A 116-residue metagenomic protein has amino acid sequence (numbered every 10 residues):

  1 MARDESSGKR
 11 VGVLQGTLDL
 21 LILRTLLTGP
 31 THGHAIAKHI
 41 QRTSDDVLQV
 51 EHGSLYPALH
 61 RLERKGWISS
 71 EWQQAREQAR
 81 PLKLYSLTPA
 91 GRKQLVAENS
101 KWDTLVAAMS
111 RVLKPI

Functional and structural regions predicted by a protein language model:
M1-V11: Short, Lys/Arg-enriched N-terminal segment that forms or immediately precedes the first helix of a structured domain
A2-R3, R92-I116: Amphipathic alpha-helical dimerization/coiled-coil segments that flank or bridge DNA-binding/regulatory modules
R10-Y56, A75: N-terminal helix-turn-helix DNA-binding core of bacterial DNA-binding proteins
D19, T25, H39, D46 (+5 more regions): Residue-level recognition of specific faces of alpha-helices
Q41, H60, R64: Residue-level detection of the helix-turn-helix DNA-binding "recognition helix"
E63-R80, S86: Beta-hairpin "wing" of winged helix-turn-helix
L87-G91: Accessory beta->alpha helical hairpin/"wing" motif in late/C-terminal subdomains of nucleic-acid enzymes
